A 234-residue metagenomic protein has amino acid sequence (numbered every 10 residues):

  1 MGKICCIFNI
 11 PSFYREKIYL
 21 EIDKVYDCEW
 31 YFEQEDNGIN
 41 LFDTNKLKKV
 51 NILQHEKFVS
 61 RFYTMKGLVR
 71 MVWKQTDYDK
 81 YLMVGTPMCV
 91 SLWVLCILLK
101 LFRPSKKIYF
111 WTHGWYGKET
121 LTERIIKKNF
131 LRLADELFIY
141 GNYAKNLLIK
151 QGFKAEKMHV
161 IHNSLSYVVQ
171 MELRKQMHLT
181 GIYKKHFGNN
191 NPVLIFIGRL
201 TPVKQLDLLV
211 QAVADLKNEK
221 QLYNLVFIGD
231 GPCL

Functional and structural regions predicted by a protein language model:
M1-Q54, P104: N-terminal subdomain of nucleotide-sugar transferases
K3-C5, R70-V90: Short N-terminal targeting/anchoring amphipathic segment
S12-R15, K80-F102: An aromatic- and histidine-rich active-site surface loop
E33-N37, I197, N224-L234: Glycosyltransferase donor-sugar binding loop
M88-V90, K106-R124, L133-E136, Y140: A short, histidine- and acid-enriched strand-loop-helix "catalytic/donor-clamping" loop that lines the nucleotide-sugar
Y143, S164: Carbohydrate-associated surface elements
M171-F187, V193: A short helix/loop element that forms part of the nucleotide-sugar donor recognition site in Leloir-type
H186-K204, V210-V213, V226: Conserved donor-binding/catalytic core segment of Leloir-type glycosyltransferases
